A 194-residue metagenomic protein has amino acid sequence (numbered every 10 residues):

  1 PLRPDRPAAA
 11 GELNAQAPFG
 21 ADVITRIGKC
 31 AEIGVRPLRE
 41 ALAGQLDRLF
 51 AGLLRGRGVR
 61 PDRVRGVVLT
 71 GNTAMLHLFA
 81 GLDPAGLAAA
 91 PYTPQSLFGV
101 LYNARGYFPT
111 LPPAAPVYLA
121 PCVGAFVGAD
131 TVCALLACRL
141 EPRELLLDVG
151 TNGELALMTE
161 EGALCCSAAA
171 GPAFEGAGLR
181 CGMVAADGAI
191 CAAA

Functional and structural regions predicted by a protein language model:
P1-D22, G86-G99, C133, L140-A194: Glycine-rich phosphate-binding loop of actin/hexokinase-like ATP-binding domains
P4, A10, K29, A114-Y118: A near-ubiquitous, low-amplitude feature marking generic local secondary-structure context
A15-A17, L69-N72: Generic structural motif
A15-G56, G178-G182, A186-A193: N-terminal phosphate-binding loop and adjacent alpha-helix
L38-P61, R65-V67, T73-L145, E161-G162: Nucleotide/phosphate-binding catalytic cleft detector across ATP-hydrolyzing and phosphate-transferring enzymes
